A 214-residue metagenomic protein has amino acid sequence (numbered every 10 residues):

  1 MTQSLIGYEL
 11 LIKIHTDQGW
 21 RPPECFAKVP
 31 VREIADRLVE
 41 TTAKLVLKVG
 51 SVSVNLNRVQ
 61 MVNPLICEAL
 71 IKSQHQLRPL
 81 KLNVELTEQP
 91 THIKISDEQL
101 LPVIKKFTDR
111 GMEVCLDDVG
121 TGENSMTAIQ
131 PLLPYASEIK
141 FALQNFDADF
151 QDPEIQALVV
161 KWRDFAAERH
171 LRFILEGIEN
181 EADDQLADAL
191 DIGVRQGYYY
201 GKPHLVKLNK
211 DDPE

Functional and structural regions predicted by a protein language model:
M1-L5, K13-G19, T87-I93, V119-E123 (+1 more regions): EAL-family c-di-GMP phosphodiesterase catalytic domain
M1-Q76: Bacterial c-di-GMP phosphodiesterase EAL domain
R37, M61-H75, I93-V103, E123-Y135 (+2 more regions): Distinct, well-ordered alpha-helical segments
K48, L77-L80, R110, Y135 (+1 more regions): Helix C-cap/helix->beta junction micro-motif
E68-R78, Q99-R110, L158-F165: Catalytic-core regions built around general acid/base machinery
Q74, F107-M126, L133, F141: ATP/nucleotide-binding catalytic cores
